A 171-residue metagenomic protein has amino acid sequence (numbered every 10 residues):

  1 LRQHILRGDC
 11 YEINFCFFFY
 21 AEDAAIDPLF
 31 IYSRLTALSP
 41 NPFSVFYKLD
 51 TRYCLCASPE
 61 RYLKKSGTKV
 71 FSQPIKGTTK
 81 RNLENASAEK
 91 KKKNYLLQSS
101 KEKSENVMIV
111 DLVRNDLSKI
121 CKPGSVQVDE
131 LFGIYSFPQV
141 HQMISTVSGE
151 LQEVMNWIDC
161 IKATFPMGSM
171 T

Functional and structural regions predicted by a protein language model:
L1-T171: Extended alpha-helical targeting/anchoring segments, especially N-terminal organellar/secretory targeting helices
